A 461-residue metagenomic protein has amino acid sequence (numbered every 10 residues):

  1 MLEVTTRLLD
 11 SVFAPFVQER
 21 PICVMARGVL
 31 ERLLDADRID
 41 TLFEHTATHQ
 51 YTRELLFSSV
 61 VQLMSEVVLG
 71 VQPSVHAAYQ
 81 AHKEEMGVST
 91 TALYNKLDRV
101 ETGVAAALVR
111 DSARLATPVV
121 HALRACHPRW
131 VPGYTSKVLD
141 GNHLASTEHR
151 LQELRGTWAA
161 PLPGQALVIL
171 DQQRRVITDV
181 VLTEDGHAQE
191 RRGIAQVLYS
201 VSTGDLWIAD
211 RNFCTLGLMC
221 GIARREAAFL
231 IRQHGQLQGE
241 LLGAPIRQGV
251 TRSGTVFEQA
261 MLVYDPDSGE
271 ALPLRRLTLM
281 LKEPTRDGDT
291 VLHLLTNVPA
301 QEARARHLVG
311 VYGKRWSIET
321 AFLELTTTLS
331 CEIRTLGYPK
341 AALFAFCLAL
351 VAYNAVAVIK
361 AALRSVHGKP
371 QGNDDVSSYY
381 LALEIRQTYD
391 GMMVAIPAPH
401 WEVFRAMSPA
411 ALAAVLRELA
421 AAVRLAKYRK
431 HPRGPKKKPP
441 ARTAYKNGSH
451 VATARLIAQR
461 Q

Functional and structural regions predicted by a protein language model:
M1-Q72, E85-V100, L108-V119, V131-T135 (+2 more regions): Single, function-defining residue in the core of a domain
A77-H82: Short alpha-helical "recognition helix" segments of helix-turn-helix
A125-W130: Short boundary motifs at domain starts and secondary-structure transition points
R155-T157: Extracellular beta-strand-rich solenoid/capping regions of secreted or surface-exposed proteins that bind or remodel
